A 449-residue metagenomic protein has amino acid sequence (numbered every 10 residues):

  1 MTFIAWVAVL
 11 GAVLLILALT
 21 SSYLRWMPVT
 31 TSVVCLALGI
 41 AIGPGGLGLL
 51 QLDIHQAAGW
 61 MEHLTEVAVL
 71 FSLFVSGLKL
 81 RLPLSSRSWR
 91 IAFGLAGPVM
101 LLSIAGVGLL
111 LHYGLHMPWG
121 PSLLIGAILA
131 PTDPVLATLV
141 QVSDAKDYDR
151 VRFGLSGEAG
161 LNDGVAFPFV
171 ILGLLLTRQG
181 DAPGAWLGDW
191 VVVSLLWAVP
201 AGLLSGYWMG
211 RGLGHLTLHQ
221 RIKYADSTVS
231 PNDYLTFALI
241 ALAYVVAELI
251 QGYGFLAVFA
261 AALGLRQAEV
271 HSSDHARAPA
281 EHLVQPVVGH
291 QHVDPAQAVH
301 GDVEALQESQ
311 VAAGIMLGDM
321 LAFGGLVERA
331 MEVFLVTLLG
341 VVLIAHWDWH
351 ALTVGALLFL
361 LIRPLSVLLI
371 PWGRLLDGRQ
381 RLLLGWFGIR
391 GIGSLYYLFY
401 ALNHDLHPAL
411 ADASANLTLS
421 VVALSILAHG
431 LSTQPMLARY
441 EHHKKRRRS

Functional and structural regions predicted by a protein language model:
M1-S449: Transmembrane helical cores of multi-pass secondary ion antiporters/exchangers
